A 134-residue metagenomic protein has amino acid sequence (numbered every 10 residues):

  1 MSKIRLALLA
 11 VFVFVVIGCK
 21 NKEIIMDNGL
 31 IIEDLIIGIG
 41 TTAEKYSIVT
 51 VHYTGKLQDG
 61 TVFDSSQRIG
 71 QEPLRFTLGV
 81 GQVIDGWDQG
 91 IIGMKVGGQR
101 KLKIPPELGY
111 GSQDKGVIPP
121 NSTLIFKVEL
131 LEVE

Functional and structural regions predicted by a protein language model:
S2-E134: Cross-family detector of peptidyl-prolyl cis-trans isomerase
